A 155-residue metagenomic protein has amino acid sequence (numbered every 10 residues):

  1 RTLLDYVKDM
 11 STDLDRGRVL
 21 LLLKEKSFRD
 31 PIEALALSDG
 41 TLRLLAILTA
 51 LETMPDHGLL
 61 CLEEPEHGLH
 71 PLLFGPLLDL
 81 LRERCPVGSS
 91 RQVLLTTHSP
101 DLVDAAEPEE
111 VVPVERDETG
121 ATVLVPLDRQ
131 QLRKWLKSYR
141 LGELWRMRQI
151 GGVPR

Functional and structural regions predicted by a protein language model:
R1-D13: Amphipathic alpha-helical domain-onset/packing element
D9, D15-M147, G151-P154: Switch/communication elements of ASCE P-loop NTPase nucleotide-binding domains
